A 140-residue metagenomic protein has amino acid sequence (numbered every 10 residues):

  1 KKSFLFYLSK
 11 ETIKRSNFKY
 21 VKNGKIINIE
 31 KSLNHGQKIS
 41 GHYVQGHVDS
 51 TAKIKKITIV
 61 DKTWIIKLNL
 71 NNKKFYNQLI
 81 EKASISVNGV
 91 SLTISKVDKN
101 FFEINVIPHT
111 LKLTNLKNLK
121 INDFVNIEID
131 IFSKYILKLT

Functional and structural regions predicted by a protein language model:
K1-T140: Conserved loop->alpha-helix
